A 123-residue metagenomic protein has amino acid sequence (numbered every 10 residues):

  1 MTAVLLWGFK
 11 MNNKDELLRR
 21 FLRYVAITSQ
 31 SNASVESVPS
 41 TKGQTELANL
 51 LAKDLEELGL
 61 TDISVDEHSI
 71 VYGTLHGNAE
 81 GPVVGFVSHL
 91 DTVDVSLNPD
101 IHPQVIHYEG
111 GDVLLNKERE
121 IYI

Functional and structural regions predicted by a protein language model:
M1-K10: Short, Lys/Arg-enriched N-terminal segments with co-localized hydrophobic residues within the first ~10-30 amino acids
K14-K42: N-terminal capping segment at the start of a domain
G43-A52: Short catalytic helix/loop segments, enriched in acidic residues and glycine and frequently bearing histidine
L58: Conserved dinucleotide-binding and phosphotransfer motif residues
T61-S69: Short, well-structured beta-strand/strand-turn elements
G73-E80: Short beta-strand-to-loop junctions in surface cap/lid or active-site-entrance loops
G81-I123: Active-site metal-coordination/substrate-binding segment of hydrolases, especially metallo-dependent peptidases
